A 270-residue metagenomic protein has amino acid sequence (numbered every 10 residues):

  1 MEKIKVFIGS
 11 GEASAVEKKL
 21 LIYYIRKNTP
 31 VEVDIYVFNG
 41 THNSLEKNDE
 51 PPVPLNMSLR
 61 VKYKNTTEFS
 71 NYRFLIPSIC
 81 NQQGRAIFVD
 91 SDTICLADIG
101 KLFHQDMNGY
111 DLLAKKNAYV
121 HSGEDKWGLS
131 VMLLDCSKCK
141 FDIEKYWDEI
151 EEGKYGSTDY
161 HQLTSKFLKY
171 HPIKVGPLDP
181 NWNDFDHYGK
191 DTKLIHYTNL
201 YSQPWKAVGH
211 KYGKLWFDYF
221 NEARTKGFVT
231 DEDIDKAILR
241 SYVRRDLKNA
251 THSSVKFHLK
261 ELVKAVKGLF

Functional and structural regions predicted by a protein language model:
E2-I4, S10-A15, V31, V37 (+2 more regions): A glycosyltransferase accessory/donor-loop signature
E17, E68-F69, I94: Short, glycine/acidic-rich beta->alpha junctions
Y24-E32: Short, acidic, metal-binding catalytic loop of nucleotide-sugar glycosyltransferases
D34-S78: Active-site-proximal specificity loops/subdomain of glycosyltransferases
Y72-N117, E124, L133-C139: GT-A fold catalytic core of metal-dependent nucleotide-sugar glycosyltransferases, centered on the diacidic
I76, L112, L129-L133, V175-P177 (+1 more regions): Conserved hydrophobic/aromatic beta-strand scaffold that supports enzyme active sites
G123-K126, H187-G189: Extracellular/periplasmic catalytic domains that process cell-envelope and extracellular macromolecules
